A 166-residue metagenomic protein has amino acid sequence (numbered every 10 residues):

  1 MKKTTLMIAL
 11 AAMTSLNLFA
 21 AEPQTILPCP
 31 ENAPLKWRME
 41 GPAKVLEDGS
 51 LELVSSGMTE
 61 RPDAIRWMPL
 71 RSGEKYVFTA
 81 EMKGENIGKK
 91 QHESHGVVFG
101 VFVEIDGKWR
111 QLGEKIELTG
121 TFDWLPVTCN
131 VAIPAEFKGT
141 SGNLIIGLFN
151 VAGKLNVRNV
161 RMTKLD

Functional and structural regions predicted by a protein language model:
M1-T4: Positively charged n-region of N-terminal signal peptides that target proteins for export
L6-M7, L70: General helical structural elements
M7-N17: Bacterial N-terminal signal peptides
A21-D166: Extracellular and organelle-lumenal recognition/adhesion modules and their flexible linkers in secreted
